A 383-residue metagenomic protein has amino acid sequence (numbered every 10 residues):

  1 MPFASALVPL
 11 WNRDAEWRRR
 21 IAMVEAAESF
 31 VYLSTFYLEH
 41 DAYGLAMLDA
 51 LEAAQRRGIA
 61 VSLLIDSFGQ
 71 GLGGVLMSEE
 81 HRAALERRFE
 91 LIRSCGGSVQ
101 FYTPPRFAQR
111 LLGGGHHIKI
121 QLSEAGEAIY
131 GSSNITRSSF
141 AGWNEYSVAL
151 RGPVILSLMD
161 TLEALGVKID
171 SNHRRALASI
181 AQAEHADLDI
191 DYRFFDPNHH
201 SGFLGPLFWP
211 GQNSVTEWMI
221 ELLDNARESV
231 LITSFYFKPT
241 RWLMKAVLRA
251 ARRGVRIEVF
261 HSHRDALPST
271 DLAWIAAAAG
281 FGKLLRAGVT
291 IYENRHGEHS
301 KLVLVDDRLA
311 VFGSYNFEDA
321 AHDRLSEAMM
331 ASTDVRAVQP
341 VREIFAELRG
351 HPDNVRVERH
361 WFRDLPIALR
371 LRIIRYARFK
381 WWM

Functional and structural regions predicted by a protein language model:
M1-M383: Charged, low-complexity intrinsically disordered terminal segments
